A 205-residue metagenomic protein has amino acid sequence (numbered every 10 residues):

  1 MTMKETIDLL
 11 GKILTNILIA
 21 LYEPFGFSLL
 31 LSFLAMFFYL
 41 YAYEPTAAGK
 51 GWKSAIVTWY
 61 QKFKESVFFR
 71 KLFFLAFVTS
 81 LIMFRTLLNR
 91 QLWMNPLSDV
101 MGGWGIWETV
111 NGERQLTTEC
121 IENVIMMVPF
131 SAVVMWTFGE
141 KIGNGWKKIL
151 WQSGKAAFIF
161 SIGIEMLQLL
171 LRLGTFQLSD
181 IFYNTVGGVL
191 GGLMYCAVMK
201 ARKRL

Functional and structural regions predicted by a protein language model:
T2-L173, L178, G192-L205: Bulky hydrophobic segments
